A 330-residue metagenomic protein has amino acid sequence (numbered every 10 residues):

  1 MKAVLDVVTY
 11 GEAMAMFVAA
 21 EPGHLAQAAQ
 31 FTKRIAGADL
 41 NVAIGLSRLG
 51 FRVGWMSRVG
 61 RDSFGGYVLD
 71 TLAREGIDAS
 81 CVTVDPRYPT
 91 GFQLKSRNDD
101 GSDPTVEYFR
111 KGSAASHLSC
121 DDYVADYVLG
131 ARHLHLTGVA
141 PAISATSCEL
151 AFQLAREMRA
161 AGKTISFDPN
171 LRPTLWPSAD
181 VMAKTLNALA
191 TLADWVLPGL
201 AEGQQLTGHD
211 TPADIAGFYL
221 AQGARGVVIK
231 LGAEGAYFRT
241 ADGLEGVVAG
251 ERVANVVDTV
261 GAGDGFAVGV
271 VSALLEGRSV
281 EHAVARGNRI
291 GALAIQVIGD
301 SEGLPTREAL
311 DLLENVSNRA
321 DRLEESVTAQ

Functional and structural regions predicted by a protein language model:
M1-D78, V256, D321-Q330: Glycine-rich phosphate/adenosyl-contacting loop at the front of the ribokinase-like
M1-V8, R156-A160, G208-Q330: Conserved phosphate-binding/catalytic region of the ribokinase-like
A13, P169, G265: Active-site metal-binding loops of divalent metal-dependent hydrolases
I44, F92-S96, G235-F238: Short beta-strand scaffold segments in enzyme catalytic cores
L46, G199, G263: Short, conserved phosphate/pyrophosphate- and ester-handling motifs at nucleotide-, phospho-/glycolipid
R52-G138, L312-Q330: Conserved N-terminal subdomain of the carbohydrate kinase-like
S63-I77, M182-L192, I215-A216, G246 (+1 more regions): Short, electropositive alpha-helical surface patch
H133, V139-G217, E234-A236: Conserved beta-alpha-beta core of the PfkB/ribokinase-like small-molecule kinase fold
